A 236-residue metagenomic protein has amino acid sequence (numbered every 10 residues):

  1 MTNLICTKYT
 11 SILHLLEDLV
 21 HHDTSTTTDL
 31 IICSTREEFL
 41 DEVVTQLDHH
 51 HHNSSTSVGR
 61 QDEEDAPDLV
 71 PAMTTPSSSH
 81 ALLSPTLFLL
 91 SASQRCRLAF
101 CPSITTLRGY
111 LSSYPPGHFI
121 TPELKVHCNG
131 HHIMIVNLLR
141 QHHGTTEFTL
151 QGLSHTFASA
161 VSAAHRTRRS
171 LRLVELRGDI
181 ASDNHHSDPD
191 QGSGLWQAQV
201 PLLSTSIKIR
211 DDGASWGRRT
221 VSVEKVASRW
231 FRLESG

Functional and structural regions predicted by a protein language model:
M1-G236: N-terminal regions of ATP-driven nucleic-acid and macromolecular assemblies, encompassing P-loop NTP-binding domains
